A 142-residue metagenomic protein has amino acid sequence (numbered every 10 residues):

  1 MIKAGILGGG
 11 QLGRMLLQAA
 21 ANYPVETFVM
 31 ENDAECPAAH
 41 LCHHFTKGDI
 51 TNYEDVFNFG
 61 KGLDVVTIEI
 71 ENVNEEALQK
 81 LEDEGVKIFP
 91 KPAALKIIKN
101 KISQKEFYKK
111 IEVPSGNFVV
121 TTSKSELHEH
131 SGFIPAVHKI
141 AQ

Functional and structural regions predicted by a protein language model:
M1-K99, S103: ATP-binding N-terminal substructure of ATP-dependent carboxylate-amine bond-forming enzymes
L95-Q142: Active-site nucleotide/adenylate-binding loops and adjacent lid/helix of ATP-dependent enzymes
